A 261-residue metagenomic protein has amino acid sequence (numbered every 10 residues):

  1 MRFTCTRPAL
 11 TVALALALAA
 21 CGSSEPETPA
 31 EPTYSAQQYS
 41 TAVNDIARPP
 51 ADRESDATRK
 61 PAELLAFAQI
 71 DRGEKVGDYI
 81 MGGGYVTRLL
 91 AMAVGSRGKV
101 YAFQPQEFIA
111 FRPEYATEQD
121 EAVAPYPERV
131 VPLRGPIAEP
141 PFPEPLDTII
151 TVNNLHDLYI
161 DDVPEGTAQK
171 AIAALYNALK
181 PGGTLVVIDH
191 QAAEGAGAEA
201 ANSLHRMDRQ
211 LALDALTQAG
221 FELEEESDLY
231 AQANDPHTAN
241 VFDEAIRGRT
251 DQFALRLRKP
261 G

Functional and structural regions predicted by a protein language model:
A17-A20: C-terminal motif of bacterial Sec signal peptides marking the signal peptidase cleavage site
G22-S24: Bacterial signal peptide processing site
Q37-D71: Class I SAM-dependent methyltransferase Rossmann-like catalytic core, especially the SAM/SAH-binding loop
R72-G82: Conserved class I S-adenosyl-L-methionine
A91-M92, E165-P181: A short glycine-rich, Lys/Arg-flanked "PGG" loop and its adjoining helix->strand segment in the class I
P127, A138-N153: A short acidic, Gly/Pro-enriched loop at the edge of an enzyme's catalytic core that lines a small-molecule cofactor
L146-A168: A short SAM/SAH-binding and catalytic strip from SAM-dependent methyltransferases
A219, N234-G261: Core SAM-dependent methyltransferase catalytic element
